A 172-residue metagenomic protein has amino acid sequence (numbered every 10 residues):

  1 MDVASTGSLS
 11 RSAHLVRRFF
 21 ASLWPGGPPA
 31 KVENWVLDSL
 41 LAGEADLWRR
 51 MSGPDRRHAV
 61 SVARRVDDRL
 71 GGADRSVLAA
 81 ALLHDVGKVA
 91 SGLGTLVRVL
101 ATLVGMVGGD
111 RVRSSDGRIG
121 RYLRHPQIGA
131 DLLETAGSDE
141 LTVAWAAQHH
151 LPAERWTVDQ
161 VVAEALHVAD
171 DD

Functional and structural regions predicted by a protein language model:
M1-L47, P152, W156, D172: Non-catalytic interface/linker regions that flank or bridge core catalytic/transmembrane domains
L37, A42-D172: Divalent metal-dependent catalytic cores for phosphoryl transfer on phosphate-bearing substrates
